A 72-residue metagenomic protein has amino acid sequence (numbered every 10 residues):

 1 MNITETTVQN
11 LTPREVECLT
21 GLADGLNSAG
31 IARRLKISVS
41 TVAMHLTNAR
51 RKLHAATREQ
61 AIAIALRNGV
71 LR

Functional and structural regions predicted by a protein language model:
M1-R14: Regulatory hinge/linker segments at domain boundaries that couple sensory/effector modules to output domains
T6, N48, L66: Residue-level signal for pocket-adjacent positions within structured domains
V16-E17, Q60: Pre-recognition alpha-helix immediately N-terminal to the DNA-recognition helix within helix-turn-helix or winged-helix
L19-D24: Short alpha-helical segment immediately N-terminal to, or the first helix within, an HTH/HTH-like DNA-binding domain
N27-Q60: Recognition helix of helix-turn-helix DNA-binding domains
R58-G69: Short, basic, alpha-helical segments at the C-terminal edge of helix-turn-helix-like DNA-binding modules
